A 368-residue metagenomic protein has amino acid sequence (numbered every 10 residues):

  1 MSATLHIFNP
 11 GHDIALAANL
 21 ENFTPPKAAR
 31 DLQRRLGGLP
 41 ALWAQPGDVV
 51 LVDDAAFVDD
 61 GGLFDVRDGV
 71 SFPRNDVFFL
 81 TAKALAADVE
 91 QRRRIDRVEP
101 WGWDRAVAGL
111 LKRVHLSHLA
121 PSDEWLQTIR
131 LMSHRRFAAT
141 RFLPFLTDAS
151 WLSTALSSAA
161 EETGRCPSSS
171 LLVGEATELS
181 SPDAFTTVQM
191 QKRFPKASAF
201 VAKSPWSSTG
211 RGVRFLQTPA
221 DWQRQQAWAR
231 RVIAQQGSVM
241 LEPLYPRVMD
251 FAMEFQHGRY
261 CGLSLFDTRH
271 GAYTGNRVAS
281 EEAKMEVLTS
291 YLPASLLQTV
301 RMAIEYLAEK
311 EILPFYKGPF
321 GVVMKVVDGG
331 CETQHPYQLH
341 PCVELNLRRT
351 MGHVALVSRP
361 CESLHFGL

Functional and structural regions predicted by a protein language model:
M1-P46: N-terminal-proximal low-complexity accessory segments that begin disordered and transition into the first
R30-W43, L51-T186, S207-S208: Conserved N-proximal alpha/beta basic substrate-recognition cap immediately N-terminal to, or forming the N-lobe
R193-F215, I233-R247, V322, E344: ATP-grasp fold ATP-binding core
F200-Q225, M249-A252, H270-L288: Glycine-rich phosphate-binding loop of ATP-grasp-fold ATP-dependent ligases
Q225-T274, K325-G330, Q334-C342, N346-T350: Phosphate-binding site of ATP-dependent enzymes
Q235-S238, T274-Q338: A long amphipathic alpha-helix within ATP-dependent nucleotide-binding catalytic cores
F255-E305, N346-G367: ATP-dependent carboxylate/phosphate-activation module, predominantly the ATP-grasp catalytic core and closely related
